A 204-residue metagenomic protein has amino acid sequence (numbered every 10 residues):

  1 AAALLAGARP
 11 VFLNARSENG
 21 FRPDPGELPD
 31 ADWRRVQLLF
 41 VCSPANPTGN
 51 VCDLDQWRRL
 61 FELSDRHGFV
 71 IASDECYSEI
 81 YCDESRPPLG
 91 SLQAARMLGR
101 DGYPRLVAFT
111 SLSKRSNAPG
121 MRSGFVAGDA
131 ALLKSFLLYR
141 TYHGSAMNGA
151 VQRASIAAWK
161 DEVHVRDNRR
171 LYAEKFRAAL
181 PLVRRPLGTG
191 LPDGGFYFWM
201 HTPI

Functional and structural regions predicted by a protein language model:
A1-P10, S17: Substrate-binding/gating loop at the entrance of the active-site cleft, primarily in PLP-dependent aminotransferase-like
V11, A15-P87: Active-site phosphate-binding strand-loop segment of PLP-dependent enzymes
A94-S135: Active-site PLP attachment segment
S123-A127, Q152-K160: Helix-loop "lid/cap" segments that line or gate small-molecule binding pockets
F136-R140, A158-L180: Structural signature of PLP-dependent enzymes
Y139-A150, P186-G188: Glycine/threonine-rich helix-loop capping motifs at alpha-helix boundaries
Q152, I156, L171-L180, T189-T202: Conserved glycine-rich beta-strand-loop-beta hairpin in the small C-terminal domain of fold type I
